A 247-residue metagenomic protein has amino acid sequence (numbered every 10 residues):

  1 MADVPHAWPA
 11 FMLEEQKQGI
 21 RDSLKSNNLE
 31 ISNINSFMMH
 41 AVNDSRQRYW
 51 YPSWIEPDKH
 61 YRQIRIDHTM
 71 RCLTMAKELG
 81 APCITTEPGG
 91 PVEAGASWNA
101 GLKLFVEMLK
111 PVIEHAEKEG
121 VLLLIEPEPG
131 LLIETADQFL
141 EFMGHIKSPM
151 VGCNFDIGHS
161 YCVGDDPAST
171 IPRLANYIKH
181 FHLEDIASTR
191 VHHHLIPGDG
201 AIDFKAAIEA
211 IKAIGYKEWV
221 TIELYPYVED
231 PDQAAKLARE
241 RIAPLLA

Functional and structural regions predicted by a protein language model:
M1, L124-E126, N154, T221: Generic enzyme active-site microenvironment
M1, S32-S36, T86, A175-A187: Non-cysteine beta-strand/loop elements that form the S-adenosyl-L-methionine
M1-L24, P88-A94: Glycine-rich, proline-tolerant flexible connector loops at the mouths of alpha/beta enzymes
D3-P5, F37-H40, P88-V92, P129-L131 (+3 more regions): Active-site-proximal loop/turn and secondary-structure-junction residues that shape catalytic pockets, frequently
P9-A10, N99-A100, H193-G198: Short glycine-enriched, charge-decorated loop/helix-capping segments at active-site entrances that position
D22-K25, T74, L132, A136-F155 (+1 more regions): Histidine-acidic metal/acid-base catalytic patches
S26, A41-G152: Active-site acidic/histidine proton-transfer and metal-coordination neighborhood in alpha/beta enzyme cores
